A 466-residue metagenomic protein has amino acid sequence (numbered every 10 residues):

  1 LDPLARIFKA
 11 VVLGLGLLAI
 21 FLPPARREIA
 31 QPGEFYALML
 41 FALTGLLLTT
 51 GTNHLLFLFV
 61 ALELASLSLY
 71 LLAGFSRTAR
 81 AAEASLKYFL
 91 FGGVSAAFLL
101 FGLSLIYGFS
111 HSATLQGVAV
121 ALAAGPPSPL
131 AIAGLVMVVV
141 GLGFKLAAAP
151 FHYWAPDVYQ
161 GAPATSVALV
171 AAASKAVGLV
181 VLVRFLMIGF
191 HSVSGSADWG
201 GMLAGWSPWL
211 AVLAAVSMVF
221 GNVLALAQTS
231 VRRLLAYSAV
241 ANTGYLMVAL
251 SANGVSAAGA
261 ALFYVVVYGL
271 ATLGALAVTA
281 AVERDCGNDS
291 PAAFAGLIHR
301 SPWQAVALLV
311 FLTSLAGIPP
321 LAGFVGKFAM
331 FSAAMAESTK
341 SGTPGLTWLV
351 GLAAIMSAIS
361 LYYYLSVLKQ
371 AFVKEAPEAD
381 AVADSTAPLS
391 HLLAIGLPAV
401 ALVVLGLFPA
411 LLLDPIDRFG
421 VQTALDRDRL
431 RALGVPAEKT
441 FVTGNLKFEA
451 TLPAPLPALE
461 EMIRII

Functional and structural regions predicted by a protein language model:
L1-I416, A432: Alpha-helical transmembrane segments of multi-pass membrane proteins predominantly involved in bioenergetics
D2, L413-V442, L446-P453: Active-site-proximal region of nucleotide-activated glycan assembly enzymes, centered on histidine/acidic-rich loops
F59, A171, V421-Q422, I466: Small/polar loops that bind or transfer phosphate-bearing groups
L135, I465-I466: Conserved donor-binding/catalytic core segment of Leloir-type glycosyltransferases
P453-I465: A short helix/loop element that forms part of the nucleotide-sugar donor recognition site in Leloir-type
